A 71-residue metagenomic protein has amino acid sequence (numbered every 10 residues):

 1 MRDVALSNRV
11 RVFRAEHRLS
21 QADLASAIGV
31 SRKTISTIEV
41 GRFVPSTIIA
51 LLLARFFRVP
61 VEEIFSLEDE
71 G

Functional and structural regions predicted by a protein language model:
M1-E16: A short, Lys/Arg-rich alpha-helix, primarily the initiator
A15, S26, R55: Alpha-helical residues within the helix-turn-helix
R18-S36: Short alpha-helical DNA-recognition segment
K33, F43, E62: Key DNA-contact positions within bacterial/archaeal DNA-binding proteins
I48-E63: DNA major-groove recognition helix of helix-turn-helix/homeodomain DNA-binding modules
E63-G71: Short amphipathic recognition helices of helix-turn-helix/homeodomain-type DNA-binding modules
